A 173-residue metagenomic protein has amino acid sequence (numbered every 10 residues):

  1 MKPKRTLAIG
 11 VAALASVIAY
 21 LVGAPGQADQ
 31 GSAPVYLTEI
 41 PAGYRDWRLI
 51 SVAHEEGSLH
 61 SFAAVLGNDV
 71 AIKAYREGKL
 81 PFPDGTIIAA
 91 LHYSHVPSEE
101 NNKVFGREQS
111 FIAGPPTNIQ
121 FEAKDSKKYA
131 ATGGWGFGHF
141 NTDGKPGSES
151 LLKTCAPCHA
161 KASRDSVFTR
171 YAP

Functional and structural regions predicted by a protein language model:
M1-V11: Bacterial N-terminal signal peptides that target proteins for export
K4-T6, V22, G57, V70: Residue-level detector of intrinsically disordered/flexible regions characterized by low predicted structural confidence
G10-Y20: Bacterial N-terminal signal peptides
L21-A28: Boundary at the C-terminal end of the N-terminal hydrophobic targeting segment
G31-H60, K79-P173: Sequence context surrounding c-type heme c attachment/ligation sites in exported
F62-K73: Short, structured beta-strand/loop micro-motifs enriched in basic residues and often containing a Trp
